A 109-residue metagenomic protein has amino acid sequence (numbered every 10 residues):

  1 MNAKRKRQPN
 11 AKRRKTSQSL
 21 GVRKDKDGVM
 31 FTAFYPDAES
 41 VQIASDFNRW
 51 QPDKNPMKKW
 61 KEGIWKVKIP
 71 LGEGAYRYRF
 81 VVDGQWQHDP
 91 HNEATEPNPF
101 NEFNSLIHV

Functional and structural regions predicted by a protein language model:
M1-K24, F100-F103, V109: Eukaryotic intrinsically disordered, low-complexity regions enriched in proline/serine/threonine/glycine
V22-A75, Q85-V109: Aromatic-rich carbohydrate-binding modules that target alpha-glucans
